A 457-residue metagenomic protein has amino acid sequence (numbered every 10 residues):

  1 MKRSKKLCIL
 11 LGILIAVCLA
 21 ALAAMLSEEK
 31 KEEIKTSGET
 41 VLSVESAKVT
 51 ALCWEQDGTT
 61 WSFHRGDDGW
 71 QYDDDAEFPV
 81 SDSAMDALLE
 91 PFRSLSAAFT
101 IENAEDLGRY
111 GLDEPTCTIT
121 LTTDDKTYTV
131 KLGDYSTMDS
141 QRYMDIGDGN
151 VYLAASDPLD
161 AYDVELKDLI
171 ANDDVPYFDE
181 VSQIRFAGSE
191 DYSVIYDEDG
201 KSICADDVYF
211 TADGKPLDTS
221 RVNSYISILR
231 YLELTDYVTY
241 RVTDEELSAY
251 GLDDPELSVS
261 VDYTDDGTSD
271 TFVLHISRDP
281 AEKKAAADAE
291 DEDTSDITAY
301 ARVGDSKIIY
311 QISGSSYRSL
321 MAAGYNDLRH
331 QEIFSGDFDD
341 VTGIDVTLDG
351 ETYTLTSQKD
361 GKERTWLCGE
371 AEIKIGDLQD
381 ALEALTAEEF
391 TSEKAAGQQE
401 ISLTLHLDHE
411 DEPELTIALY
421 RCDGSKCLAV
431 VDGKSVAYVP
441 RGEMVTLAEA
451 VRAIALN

Functional and structural regions predicted by a protein language model:
M1-N457: Soluble, acidic/polar mature domains that operate outside membranes
